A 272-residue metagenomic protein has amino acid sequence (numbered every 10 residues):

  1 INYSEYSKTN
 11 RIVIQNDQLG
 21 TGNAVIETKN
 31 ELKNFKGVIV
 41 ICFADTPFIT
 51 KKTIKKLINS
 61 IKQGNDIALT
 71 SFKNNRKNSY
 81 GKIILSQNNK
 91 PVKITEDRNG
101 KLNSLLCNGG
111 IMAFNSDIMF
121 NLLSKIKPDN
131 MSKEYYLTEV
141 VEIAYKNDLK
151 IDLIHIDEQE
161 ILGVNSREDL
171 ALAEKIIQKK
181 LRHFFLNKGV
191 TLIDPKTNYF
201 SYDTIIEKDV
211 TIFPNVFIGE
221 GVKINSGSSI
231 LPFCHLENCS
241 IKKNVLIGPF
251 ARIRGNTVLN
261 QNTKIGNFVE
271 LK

Functional and structural regions predicted by a protein language model:
Y6-Q87, G109, A113, N121-I126: Conserved beta-loop-beta/alpha segment of the NTase-like Rossmann-fold superfamily that binds/positions NTPs
N10-R11, K90, K150-D152, T191: Conserved beta-strand segments of alpha/beta enzyme cores
Q18-T21, E160-I161, N198: A short acidic, often aromatic-flanked loop/helix-cap motif at beta-alpha or helix-coil junctions that lines enzyme
I83-S86, A113-N115, V164-N165, F200-S201 (+1 more regions): Short beta-strand-to-turn element immediately C-terminal to the catalytic PLP-Schiff-base lysine in fold type I
V92-Q178, H183: Catalytic-core segments of class I nucleotidyltransferases/pyrophosphorylases that form NMP-activated intermediates
E174-D203: Long, charged amphipathic helices and adjacent flexible linkers at domain junctions
D194, S201-Y202, E207-K208, F213-P214 (+8 more regions): Left-handed beta-helix
